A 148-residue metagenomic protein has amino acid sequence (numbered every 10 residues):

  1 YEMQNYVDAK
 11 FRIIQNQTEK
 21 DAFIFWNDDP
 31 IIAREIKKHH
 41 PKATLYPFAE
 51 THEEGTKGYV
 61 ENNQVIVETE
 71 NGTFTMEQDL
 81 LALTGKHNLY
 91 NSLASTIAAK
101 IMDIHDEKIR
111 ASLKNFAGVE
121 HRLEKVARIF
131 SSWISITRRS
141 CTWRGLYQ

Functional and structural regions predicted by a protein language model:
Y1-S132: Acidic, Mg2+-coordinating active-site environments of NTP-dependent enzymes
V119, I134-Q148: Active-site beta-alpha connecting loops in nucleotide-dependent enzymes
